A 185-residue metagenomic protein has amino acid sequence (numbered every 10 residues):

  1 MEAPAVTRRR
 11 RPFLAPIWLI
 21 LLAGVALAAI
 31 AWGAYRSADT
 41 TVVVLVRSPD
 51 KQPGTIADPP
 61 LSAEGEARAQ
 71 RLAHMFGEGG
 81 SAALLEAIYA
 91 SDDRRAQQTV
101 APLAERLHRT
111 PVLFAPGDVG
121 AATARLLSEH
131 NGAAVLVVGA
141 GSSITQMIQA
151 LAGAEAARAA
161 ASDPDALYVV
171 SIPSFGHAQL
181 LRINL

Functional and structural regions predicted by a protein language model:
E2-A26, I30-A34, A38-G132, I144-L185: Active-site-proximal alpha-helix that buttresses catalytic centers in soluble enzyme cores
V135: Conserved beta-strand position immediately N-terminal to the Walker
V138-A140: Short beta-strand segments
